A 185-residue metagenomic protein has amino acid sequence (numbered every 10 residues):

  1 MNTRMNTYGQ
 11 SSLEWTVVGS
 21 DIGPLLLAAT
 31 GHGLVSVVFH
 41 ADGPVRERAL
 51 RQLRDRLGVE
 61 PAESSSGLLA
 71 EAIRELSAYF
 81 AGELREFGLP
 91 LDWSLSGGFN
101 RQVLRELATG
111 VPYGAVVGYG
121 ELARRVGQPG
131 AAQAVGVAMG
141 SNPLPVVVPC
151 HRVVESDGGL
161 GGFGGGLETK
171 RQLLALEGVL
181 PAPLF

Functional and structural regions predicted by a protein language model:
M1-P129, L176-F185: Basic nucleic-acid-binding alpha-helical/helix-turn surface characteristic of O6-alkylguanine DNA
I73, P143, L167: Short amphipathic alpha-helical/adjacent loop interface patches that line ligand and macromolecule-binding sites
Q133-N142: Regulatory, non-catalytic segments
V147: Major-groove DNA-recognition helix of helix-turn-helix-type DNA-binding domains
R152-V154: Short, basic, alpha-helical segments at the C-terminal edge of helix-turn-helix-like DNA-binding modules
S156-F185: …primarily DNA-binding HTH/wHTH and HhH modules…
